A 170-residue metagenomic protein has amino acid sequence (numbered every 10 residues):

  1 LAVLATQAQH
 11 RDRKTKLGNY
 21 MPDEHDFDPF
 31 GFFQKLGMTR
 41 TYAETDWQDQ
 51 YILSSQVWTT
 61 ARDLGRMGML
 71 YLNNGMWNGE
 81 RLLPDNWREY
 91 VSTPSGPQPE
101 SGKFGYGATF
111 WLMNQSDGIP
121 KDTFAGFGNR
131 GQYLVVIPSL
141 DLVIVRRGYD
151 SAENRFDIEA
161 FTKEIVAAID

Functional and structural regions predicted by a protein language model:
L1-F32, L64-L70, D141-I144: Alpha-helical scaffold elements that line and support the substrate/ligand-binding pocket of soluble hydrolases
L1-L4, S55-M76, Q132-G148: Active-site-proximal alpha-helical segments within enzyme catalytic domains
T6-H10, F33, G37, M69-M76 (+3 more regions): Sec-exported extracytoplasmic/periplasmic mature domains
F27-A61: Mid-domain, small-residue-enriched loop/turn segments at the edges of structured enzyme/sensor domains
T39-T45, E89-V143: Active-site Gly/Thr loop motif
A43-S54, N74-Q98: A beta-strand-loop signature enriched in Asp, Gly, Thr, and Trp that corresponds to the sialidase/neuraminidase Asp-box
Y51-S55, T123, D150: Active-site rim elements
G126-D170: Structured C-terminal helix/loop/strand segments within mature extracytoplasmic catalytic/sensor domains
